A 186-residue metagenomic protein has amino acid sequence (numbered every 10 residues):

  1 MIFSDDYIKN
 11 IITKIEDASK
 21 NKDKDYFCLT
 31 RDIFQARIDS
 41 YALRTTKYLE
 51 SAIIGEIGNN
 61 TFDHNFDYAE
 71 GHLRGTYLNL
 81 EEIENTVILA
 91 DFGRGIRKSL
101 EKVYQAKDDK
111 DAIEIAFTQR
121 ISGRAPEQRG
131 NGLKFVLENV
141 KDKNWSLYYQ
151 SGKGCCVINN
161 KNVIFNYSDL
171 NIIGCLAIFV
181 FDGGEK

Functional and structural regions predicted by a protein language model:
M1-D17, C28, T118-K186: Flexible, glycine-/charge-rich segments associated with ATP-binding catalytic modules
E16-L43, R97, V103-Q119: Helix-loop-beta hinge of the Bergerat
R44-E81, K134-V140: Conserved ATP-binding N-box helix of the HATPase_c
E81-E84, D169-N171: Short, ordered beta-strand-loop transition motifs
I83-I88, C175: Short beta-strand element(s) in the Bergerat
D91: Acidic ATP/Mg2+-coordinating residue in the GHKL
R94: Glycine-rich G1-box
